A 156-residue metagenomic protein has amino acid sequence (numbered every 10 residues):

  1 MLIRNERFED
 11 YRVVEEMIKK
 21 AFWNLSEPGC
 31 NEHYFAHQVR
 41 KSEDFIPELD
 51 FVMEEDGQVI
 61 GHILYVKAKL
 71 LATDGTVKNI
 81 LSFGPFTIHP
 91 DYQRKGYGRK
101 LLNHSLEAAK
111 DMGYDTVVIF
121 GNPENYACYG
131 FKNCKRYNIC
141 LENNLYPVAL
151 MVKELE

Functional and structural regions predicted by a protein language model:
L2-E16: A short beta-loop-alpha structural element at the N-terminal edge of CoA-dependent acyl/N-acetyltransferase catalytic
E15, F22, S26-L64, K69-L70: Active-site rim helix/loop that mediates acceptor-substrate recognition in acyltransferases
V66, L101, S105, N133-Y137: Short acidic (Asp/Glu) patches
K69-K78: A short, polar/charged loop-to-alpha-helix boundary motif
P85-Q93: A short, internal acetyl-CoA/4′-phosphopantetheine-binding micro-motif in the GNAT/acyltransferase core
Y92, G96-H104, Y114: Conserved acetyl-CoA pyrophosphate-binding loop and the N-cap/start of the following alpha-helix in GNAT-like
D111-D115, F120-L145: Conserved active-site alpha-helix within GNAT-family acetyltransferase domains
C140-E156: C-terminal "cap" of GNAT-fold acetyltransferases
